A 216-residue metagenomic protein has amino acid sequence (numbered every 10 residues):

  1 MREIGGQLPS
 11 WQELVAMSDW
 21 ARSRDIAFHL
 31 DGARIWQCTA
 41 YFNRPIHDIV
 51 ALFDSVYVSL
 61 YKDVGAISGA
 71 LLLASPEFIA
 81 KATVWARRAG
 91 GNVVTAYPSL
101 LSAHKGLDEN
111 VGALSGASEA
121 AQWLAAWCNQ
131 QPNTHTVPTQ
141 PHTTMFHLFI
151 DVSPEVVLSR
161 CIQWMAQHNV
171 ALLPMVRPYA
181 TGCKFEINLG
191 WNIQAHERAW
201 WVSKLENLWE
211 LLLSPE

Functional and structural regions predicted by a protein language model:
M1-G32: Active-site phosphate-binding strand-loop segment of PLP-dependent enzymes
M1-I4, L8, P45, A51-P132 (+1 more regions): Active-site C-terminal subdomain of aminotransferase-like
E13-M17, P45, I49-L52, L124 (+1 more regions): A general structural detector for well-ordered alpha-helical segments in enzyme core domains, enriched
D25-H29, S55, K184-E186: Structural preference for beta-strand elements that scaffold enzyme active sites
F28-G32, V56-S59, P174: General beta-strand structural signal in soluble alpha/beta enzymes
R34-W36, K62, W191-I193: Active-site-proximal loop/turn and secondary-structure-junction residues that shape catalytic pockets, frequently
N129, N133-P215: Conserved C-terminal alpha-helix-loop-beta "cap" of PLP-dependent enzymes that closes/shapes the active-site mouth
